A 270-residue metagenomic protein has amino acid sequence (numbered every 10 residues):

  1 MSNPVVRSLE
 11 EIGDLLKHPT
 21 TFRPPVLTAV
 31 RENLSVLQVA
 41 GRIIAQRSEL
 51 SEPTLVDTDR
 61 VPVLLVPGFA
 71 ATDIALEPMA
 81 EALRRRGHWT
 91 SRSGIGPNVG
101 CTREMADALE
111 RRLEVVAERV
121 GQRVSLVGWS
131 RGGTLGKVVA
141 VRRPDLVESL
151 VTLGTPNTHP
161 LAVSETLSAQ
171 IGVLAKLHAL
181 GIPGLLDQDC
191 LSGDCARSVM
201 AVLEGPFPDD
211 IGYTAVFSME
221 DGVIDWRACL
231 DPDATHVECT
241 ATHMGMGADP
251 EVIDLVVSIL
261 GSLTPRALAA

Functional and structural regions predicted by a protein language model:
M1-V63, L76-E81, R86, R119 (+1 more regions): Flexible, membrane-associating and regulatory peripheral segments of lipid-active enzymes
T20-T21, V56, K137, D210 (+1 more regions): N-terminal hydrophobic alpha-helix used for membrane targeting or insertion
E52-D57, R84-T90, L109-R112, C229-A234: Short amphipathic alpha-helical segments, especially helix-boundary/capping motifs
P62-L65, T214: Conserved beta-strand elements of the Class I
L64-F69, I74, P78, R84-G96 (+1 more regions): Serine-dependent carboxylesterase/thioesterase catalytic core of lipase-like alpha/beta-hydrolase/SGNH enzymes
G100-T102, M246-G247: A generic structural signal for short coil/turn motifs at secondary-structure boundaries
V141-R142, E148-A270: Helical cap/lid subdomain of alpha/beta-hydrolase-fold lipid enzymes that gates access to the catalytic pocket
